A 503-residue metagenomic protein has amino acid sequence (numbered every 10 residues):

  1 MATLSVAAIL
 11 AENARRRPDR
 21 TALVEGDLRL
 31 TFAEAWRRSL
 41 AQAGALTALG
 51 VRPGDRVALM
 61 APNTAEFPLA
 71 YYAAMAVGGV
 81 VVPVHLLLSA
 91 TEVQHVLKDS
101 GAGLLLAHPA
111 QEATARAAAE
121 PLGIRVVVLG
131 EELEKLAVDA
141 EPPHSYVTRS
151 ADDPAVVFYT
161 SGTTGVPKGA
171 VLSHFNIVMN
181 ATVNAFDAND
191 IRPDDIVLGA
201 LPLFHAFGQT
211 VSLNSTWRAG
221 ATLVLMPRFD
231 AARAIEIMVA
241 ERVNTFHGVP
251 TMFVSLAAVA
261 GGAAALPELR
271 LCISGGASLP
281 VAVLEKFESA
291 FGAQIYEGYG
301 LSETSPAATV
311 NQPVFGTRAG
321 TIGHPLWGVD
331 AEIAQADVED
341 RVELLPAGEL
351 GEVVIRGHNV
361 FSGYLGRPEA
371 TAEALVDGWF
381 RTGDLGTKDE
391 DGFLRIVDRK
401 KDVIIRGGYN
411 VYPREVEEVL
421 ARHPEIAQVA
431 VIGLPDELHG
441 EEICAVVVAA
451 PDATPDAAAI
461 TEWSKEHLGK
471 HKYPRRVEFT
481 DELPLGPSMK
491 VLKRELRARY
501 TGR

Functional and structural regions predicted by a protein language model:
A2-T3, A11, D19-T64, P68-Y72 (+1 more regions): Conserved AMP-binding/adenylate-forming core of the ANL superfamily
T3-L4, P18-T21, E141-Y159, G165-V166 (+2 more regions): Conserved pre-ATP/AMP-binding loop-to-beta segment of ANL
P62, A107-T114, L201, P227-R233 (+4 more regions): Adenylate-forming
L88, L105-A107, F246, G357 (+4 more regions): AMP-binding/adenylate-forming catalytic core of the ANL superfamily
L104, A110-A151, V166-P167, V259: ANL superfamily adenylate-forming
V178-I196, F204-T245, V259-A260: Conserved AMP-binding/adenylation subdomain of ANL enzymes
D195, A221, C272, L279-Y296 (+4 more regions): Conserved AMP-binding/adenylate-forming
G469-K490: AMP-binding/adenylate-forming catalytic domain of the ANL superfamily
